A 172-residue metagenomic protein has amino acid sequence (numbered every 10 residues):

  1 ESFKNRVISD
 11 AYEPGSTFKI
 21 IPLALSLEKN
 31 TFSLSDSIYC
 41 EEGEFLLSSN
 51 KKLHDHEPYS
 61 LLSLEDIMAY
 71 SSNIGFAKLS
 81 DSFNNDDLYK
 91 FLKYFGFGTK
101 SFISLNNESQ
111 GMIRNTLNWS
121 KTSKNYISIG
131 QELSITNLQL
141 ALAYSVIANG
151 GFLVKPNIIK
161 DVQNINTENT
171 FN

Functional and structural regions predicted by a protein language model:
E1-S16, I21-N172: Beta-lactam-recognizing serine transpeptidase/beta-lactamase-like catalytic domain environment
